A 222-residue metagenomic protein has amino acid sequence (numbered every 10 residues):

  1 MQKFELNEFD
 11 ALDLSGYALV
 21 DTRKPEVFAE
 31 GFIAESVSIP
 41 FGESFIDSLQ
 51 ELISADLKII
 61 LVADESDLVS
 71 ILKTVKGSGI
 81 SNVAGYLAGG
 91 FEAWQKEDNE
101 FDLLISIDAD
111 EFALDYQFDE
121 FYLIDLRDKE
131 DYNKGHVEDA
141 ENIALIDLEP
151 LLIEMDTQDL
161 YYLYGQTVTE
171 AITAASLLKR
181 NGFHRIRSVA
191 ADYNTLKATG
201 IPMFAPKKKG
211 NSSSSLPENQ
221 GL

Functional and structural regions predicted by a protein language model:
M1, P25-Y122, L126-L222: Rhodanese-like catalytic fold shared by cysteine-dependent sulfurtransferases and DSP/PTP-type phosphatases
M1-S15, K24-F28: C-terminal accessory/connector segments of nucleic-acid motor ATPases
S15-G16, D56: A short, charged/proline- and glycine-enriched loop that marks the coil->beta-strand transition at the N-terminal
